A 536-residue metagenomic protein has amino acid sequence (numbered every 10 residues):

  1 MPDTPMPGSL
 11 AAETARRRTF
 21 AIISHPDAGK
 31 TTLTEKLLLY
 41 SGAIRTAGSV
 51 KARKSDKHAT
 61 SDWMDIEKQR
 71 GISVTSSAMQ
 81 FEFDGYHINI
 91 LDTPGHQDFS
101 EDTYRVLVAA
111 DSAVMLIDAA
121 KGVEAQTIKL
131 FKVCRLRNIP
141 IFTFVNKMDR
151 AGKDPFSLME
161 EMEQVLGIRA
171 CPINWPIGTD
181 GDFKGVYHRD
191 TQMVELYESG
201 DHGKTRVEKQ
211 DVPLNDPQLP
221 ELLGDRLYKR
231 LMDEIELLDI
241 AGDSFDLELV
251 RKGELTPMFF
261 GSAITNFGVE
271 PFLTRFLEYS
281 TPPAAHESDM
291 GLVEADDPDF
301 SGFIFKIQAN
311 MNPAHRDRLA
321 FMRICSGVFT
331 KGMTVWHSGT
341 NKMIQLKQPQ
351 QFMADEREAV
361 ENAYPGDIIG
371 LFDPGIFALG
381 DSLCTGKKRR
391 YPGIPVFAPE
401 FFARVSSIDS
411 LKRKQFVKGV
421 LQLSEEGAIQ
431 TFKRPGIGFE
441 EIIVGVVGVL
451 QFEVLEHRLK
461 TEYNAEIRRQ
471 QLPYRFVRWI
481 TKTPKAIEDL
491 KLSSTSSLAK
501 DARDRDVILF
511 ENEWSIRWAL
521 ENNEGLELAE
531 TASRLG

Functional and structural regions predicted by a protein language model:
M1-G536: Structural and coupling elements of P-loop NTPases
